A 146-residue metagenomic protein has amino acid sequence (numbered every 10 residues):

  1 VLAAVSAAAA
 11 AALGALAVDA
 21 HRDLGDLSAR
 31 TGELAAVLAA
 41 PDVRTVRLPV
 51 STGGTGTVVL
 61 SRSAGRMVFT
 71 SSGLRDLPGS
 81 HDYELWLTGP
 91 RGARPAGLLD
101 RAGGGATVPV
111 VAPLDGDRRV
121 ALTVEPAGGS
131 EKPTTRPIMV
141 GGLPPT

Functional and structural regions predicted by a protein language model:
V1-T146: N-terminal targeting/export leaders
